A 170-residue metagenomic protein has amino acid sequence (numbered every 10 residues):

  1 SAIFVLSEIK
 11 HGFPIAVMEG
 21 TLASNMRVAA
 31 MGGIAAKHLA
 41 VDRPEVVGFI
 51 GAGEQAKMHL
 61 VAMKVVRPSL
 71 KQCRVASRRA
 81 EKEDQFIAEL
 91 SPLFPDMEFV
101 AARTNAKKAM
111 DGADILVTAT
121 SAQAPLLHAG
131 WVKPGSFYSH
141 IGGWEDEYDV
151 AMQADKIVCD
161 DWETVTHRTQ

Functional and structural regions predicted by a protein language model:
S1-N25, G33, A40-R43: N-terminal ligand-binding/catalytic initiation module
R27-G48, E54-V66: Short internal alpha-helix immediately C-terminal to a glycine-rich phosphate-binding loop in Rossmann-like
E45, D114, D155: Conserved acidic residues
G53, R78-R79, W144: Residues in the short beta-alpha loop(s) of Rossmann-like NAD(P)-binding domains
V66-F94: NAD(P)-binding Rossmann-fold cofactor-contacting core
M97-A113, A129: Short acidic low-complexity segments
W131-V132, S136-Q170: Rossmann-fold NAD(P)-binding glycine/threonine-rich loop
